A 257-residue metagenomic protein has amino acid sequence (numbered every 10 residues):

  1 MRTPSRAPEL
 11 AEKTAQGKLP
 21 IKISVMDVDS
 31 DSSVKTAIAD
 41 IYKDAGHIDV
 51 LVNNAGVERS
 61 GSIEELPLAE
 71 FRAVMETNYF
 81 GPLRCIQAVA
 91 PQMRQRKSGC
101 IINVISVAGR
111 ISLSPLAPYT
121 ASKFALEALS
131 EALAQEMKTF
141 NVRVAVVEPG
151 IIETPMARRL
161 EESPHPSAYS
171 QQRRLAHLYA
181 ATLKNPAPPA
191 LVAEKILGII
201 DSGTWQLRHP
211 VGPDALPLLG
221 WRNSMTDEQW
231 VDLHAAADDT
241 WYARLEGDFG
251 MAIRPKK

Functional and structural regions predicted by a protein language model:
M26-T36, L68: The beta1-alpha1 cofactor-binding region of Rossmann-like NAD(H)/NADP(H)-dependent oxidoreductases
S62-I63, E70-R72: Substrate-binding pocket helix/loop in short-chain dehydrogenase/reductase
L66, S112-T120, A132: Active-site loop-to-helix junction immediately N-terminal to the catalytic Tyr of the SDR YXXXK motif in Rossmann-fold
I86, S122: Active-site helix of classical SDR
S106: Residue(s) in the substrate-gating loop at a strand-loop-helix junction that position the organic substrate next
I111, A132-R143: Active-site-adjacent segment of SDR/Rossmann-fold oxidoreductases
T139-L207: SDR active-site lid
